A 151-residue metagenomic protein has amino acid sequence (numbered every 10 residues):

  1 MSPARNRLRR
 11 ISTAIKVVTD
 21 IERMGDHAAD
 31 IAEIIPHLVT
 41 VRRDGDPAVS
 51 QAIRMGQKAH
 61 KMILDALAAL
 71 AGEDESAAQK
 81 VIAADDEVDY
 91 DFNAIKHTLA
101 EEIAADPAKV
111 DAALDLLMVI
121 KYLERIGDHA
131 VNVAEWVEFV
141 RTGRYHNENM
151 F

Functional and structural regions predicted by a protein language model:
M1-F151: Cytosolic, long alpha-helical scaffolding segments
